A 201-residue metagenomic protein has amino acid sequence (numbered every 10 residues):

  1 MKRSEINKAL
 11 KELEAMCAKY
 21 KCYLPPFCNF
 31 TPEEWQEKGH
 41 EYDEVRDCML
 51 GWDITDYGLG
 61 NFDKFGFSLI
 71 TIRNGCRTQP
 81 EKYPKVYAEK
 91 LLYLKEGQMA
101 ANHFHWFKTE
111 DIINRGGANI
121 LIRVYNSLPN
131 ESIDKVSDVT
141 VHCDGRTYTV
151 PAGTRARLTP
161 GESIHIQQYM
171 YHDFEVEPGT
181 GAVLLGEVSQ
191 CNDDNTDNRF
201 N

Functional and structural regions predicted by a protein language model:
M1-A88: A short, N-terminal "cap"/entry segment at the start of jelly-roll beta-barrel domains of the cupin/DSBH fold
R73-G75, K90-E110, Y125-P129, Q168: Conserved short histidine dyad/triad with adjacent acidic residue
P80-P84, K90, A101-W106, D111-N114 (+1 more regions): Short histidine-centered beta-strand/loop micro-motifs that create catalytic or ligand/metal-coordination sites
V86-Y87, K95, F107-K108, R115-G117 (+3 more regions): Short gly/pro-enriched beta-turn/loop segments at secondary-structure junctions
E89-K90, Q98-A100, E110-I112, I120-I122 (+3 more regions): Generic beta-strand structural signal
K95, A152-G179, L185-V188: Conserved metal-binding segment of the jelly-roll/cupin
K95-E96, K108-E110, N114-D144: Glycine- and acidic-residue-biased ligand/ion/polar-headgroup-sensing regions
L128-Y148, E175-N201: Double-stranded beta-helix
